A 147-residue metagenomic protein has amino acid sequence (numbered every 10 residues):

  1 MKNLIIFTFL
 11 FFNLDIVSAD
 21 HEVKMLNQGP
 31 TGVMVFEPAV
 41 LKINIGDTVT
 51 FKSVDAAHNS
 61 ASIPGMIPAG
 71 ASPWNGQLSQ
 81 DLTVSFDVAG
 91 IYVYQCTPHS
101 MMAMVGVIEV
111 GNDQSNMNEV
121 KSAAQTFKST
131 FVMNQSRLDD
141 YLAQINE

Functional and structural regions predicted by a protein language model:
M1-L4: Positively charged n-region of N-terminal signal peptides that target proteins for export
T8-V17: Hydrophobic h-region of N-terminal signal peptides that target proteins for export in Gram-negative bacteria
V17-E147: Extracytoplasmic copper-binding redox domains, predominantly the cupredoxin/blue-copper superfamily
